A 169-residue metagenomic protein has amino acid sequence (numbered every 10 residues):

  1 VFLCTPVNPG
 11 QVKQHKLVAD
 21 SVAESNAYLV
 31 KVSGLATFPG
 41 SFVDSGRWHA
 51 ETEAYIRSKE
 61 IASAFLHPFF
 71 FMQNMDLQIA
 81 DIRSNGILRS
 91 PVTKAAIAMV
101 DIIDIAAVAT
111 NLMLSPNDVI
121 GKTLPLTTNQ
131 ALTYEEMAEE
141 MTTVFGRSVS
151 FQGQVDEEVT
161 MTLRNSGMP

Functional and structural regions predicted by a protein language model:
V1-F2, V30: N-terminal Rossmann-like NAD(P) cofactor-binding module of classical short-chain dehydrogenase/reductase
V7-P9, K16, S21-Y28, L35-S150 (+1 more regions): Oxidoreductase cofactor-interface core, primarily capturing Rossmann-like NAD(P)-dependent enzymes
